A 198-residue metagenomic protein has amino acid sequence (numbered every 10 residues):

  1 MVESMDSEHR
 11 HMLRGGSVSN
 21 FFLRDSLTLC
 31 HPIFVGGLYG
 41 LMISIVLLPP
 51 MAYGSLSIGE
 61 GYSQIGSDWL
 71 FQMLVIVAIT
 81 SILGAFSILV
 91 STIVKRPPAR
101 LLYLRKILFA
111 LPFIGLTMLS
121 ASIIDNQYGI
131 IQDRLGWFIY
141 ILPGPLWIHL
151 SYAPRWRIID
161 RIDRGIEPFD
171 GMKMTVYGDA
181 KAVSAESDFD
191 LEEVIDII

Functional and structural regions predicted by a protein language model:
M1-I33, F169-D196: N-terminal juxtamembrane cytosolic/stromal segments of multi-pass membrane proteins
H9-S63, T80-V90: N-terminal "first-domain core" detector
L48-P168: Transmembrane helical hairpin unit
